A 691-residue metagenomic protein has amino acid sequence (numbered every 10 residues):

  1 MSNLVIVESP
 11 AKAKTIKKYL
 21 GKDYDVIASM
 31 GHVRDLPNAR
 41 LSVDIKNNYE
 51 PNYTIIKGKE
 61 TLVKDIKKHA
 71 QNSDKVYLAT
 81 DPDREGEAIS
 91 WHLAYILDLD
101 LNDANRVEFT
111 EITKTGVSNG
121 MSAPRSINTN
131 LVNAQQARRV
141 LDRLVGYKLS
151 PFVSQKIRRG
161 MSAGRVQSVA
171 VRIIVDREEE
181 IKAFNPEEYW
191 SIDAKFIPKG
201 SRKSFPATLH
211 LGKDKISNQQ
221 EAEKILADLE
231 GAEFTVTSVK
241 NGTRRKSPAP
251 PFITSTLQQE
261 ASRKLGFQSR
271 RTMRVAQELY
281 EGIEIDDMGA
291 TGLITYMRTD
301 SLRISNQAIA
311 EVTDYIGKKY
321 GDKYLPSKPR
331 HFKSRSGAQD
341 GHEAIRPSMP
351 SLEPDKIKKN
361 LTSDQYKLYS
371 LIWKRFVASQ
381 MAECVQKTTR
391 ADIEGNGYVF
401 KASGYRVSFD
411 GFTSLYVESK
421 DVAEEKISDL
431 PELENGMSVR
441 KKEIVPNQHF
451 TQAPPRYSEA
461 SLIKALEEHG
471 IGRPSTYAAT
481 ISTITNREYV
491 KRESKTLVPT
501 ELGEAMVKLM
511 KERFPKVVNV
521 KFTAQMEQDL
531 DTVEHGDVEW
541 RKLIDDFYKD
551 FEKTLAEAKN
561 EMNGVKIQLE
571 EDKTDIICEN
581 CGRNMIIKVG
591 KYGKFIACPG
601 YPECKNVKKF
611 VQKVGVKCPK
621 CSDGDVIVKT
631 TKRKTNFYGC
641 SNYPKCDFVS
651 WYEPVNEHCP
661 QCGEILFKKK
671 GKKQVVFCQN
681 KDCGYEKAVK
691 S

Functional and structural regions predicted by a protein language model:
M1, D81-P82, R158-S162, N241-P250 (+3 more regions): Conserved short loop/turn motifs at secondary-structure junctions
M1-R139, K148, H210, V445: Intrinsically disordered, low-complexity regulatory segments
S2-L4, T15, Y24, I96 (+5 more regions): Basic, low-complexity terminal or inter-domain segments flanking catalytic cores
K14-N38, S168-S217, S379-K426: Structured, non-catalytic alpha/beta "coupling" segments that mediate domain-domain communication and provide generic
G116-A194, N241-G242: C-terminal or mid-to-C-terminal helical accessory/interaction module adjacent to the motor/catalytic core
R138-K148, F196-P198, R244-T256, R274-M288 (+3 more regions): Core structural elements
K215-P250, M437: Metal- or metallocofactor-binding catalytic centers and their adjacent structured scaffolds across diverse enzyme
V236-V239, P248-A261, M288-M297, A453-A465: Short acidic, hydrophobic short linear motifs in intrinsically disordered regions
